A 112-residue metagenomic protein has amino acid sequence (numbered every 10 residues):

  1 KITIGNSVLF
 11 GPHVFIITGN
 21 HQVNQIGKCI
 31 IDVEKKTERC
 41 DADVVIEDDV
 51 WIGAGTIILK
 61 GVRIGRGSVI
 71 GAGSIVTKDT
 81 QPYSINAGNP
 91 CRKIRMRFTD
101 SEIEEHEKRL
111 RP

Functional and structural regions predicted by a protein language model:
K1-K60, N89, R95-F98: Flexible, glycine/small-residue-enriched loop-and-beta-strand segment within the central core of proteins
G27-C29, G71-G73, H106-P112: Short, highly charged low-complexity linear segments
I58-A87, C91, E102-E105: C-terminal/domain-terminus segments
I94-P112: Short, basic/aromatic-enriched C-terminal tail that caps enzymatic domains
